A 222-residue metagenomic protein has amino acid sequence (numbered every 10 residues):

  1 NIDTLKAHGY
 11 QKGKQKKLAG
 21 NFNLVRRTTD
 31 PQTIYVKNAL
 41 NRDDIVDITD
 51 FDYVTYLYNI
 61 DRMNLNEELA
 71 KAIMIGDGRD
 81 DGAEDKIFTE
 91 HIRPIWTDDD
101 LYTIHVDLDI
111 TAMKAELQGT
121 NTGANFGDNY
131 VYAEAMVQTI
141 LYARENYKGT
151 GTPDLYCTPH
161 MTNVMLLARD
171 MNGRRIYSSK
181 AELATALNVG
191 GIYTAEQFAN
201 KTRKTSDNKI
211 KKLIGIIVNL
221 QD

Functional and structural regions predicted by a protein language model:
N1-G9, G76, L167, N172 (+1 more regions): Subunit-assembly interface segments of extracellular/virion macromolecular structures
N1-K37: Assembly/oligomerization interface modules of large self-assembling protein complexes
I2, R42, P159: Residues immediately flanking
K17, T33, R62-D77, K148-G151 (+4 more regions): Long amphipathic alpha-helical segments
L40-T49: A generic structural motif
D50-V54, Y58, R62: Short, charged, low-complexity patches
A70-P94: Short, glycine/acidic-rich hinge or "gate" loops at secondary-structure transitions that mediate conformational
I87-D222: Extended oligomerization regions of viral-like shell subunits
